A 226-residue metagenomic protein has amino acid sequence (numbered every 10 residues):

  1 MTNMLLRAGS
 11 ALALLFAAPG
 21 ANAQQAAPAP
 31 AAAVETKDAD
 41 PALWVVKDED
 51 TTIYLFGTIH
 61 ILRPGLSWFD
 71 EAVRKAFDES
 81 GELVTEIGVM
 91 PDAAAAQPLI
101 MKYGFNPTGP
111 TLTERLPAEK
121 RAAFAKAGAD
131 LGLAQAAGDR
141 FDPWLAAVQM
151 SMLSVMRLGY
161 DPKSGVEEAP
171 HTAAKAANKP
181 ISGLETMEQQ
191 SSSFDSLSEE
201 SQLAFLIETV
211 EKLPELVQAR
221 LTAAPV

Functional and structural regions predicted by a protein language model:
M1-G9: Bacterial N-terminal signal peptides that target proteins for export
S10-L14: Hydrophobic helical h-region of N-terminal Sec-dependent signal peptides in bacterial secretory/periplasmic proteins
A21-Q25: Boundary at the C-terminal end of the N-terminal hydrophobic targeting segment
P30-E35, D40-V226: Structured, acidic catalytic/metal-binding patches in enzyme active sites
